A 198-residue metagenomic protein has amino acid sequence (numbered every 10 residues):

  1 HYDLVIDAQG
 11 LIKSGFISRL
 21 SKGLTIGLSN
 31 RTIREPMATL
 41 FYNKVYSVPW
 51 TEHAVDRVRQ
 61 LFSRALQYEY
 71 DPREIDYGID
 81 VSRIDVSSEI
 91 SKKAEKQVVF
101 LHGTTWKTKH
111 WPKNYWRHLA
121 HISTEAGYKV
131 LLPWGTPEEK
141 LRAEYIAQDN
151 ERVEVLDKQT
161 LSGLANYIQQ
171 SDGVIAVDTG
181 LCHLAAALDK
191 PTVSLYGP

Functional and structural regions predicted by a protein language model:
H1-P198: Catalytic machinery of carbohydrate-active enzymes, primarily nucleotide-sugar-dependent glycosyltransferases
